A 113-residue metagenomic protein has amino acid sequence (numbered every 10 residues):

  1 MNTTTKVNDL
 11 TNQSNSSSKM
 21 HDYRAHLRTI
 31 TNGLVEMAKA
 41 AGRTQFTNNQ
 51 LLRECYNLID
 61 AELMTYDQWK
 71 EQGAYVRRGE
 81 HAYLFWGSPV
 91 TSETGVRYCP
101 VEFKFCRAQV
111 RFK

Functional and structural regions predicted by a protein language model:
N2-K113: N-terminal accessory/interface modules of nucleic-acid-binding and processing proteins
